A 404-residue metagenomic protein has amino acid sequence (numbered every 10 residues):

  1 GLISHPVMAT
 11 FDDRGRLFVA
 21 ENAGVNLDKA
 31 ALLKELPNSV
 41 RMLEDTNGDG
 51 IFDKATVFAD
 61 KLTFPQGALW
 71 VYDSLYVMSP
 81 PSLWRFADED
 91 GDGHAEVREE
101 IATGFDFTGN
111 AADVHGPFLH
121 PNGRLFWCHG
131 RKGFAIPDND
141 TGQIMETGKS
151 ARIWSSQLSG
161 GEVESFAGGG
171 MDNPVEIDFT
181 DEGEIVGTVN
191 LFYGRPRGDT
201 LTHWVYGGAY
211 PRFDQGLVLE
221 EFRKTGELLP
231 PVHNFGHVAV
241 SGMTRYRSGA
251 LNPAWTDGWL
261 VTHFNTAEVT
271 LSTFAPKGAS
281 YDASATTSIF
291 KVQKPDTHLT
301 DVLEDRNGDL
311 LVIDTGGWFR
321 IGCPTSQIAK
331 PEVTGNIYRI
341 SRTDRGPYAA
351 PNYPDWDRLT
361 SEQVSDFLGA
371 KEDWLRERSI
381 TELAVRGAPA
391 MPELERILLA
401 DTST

Functional and structural regions predicted by a protein language model:
G1-V364, W374-V385: Beta-propeller domains with acidic blade repeats across secreted/periplasmic ectodomains and cytosolic WD/CNH propellers
D357-D366, A388-A400: Amphipathic alpha-helical scaffolding segments comprising HEAT/armadillo-like alpha-solenoid repeats
K371-E372, D401-S403: Short inter-helical turns and helix N-cap capping residues of alpha-solenoid HEAT/ARM repeat scaffolds
L375-R376, M391, T404: Residue-level detector of extended alpha-helical repeat arrays and alpha-solenoid scaffolds
